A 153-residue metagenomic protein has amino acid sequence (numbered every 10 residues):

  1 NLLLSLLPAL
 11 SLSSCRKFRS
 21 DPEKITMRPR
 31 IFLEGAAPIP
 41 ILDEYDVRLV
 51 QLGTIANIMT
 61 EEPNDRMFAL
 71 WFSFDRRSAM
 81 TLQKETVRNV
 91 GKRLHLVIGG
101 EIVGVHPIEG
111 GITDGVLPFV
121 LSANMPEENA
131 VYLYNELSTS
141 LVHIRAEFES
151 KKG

Functional and structural regions predicted by a protein language model:
N1-L3: N-terminal export leaders
L7-P8: Short glycine/proline-centered loop/turn elements that form peptide/ligand docking sites
C15-G153: Structural signature of multi-pass, alpha-helical inner-membrane proteins
